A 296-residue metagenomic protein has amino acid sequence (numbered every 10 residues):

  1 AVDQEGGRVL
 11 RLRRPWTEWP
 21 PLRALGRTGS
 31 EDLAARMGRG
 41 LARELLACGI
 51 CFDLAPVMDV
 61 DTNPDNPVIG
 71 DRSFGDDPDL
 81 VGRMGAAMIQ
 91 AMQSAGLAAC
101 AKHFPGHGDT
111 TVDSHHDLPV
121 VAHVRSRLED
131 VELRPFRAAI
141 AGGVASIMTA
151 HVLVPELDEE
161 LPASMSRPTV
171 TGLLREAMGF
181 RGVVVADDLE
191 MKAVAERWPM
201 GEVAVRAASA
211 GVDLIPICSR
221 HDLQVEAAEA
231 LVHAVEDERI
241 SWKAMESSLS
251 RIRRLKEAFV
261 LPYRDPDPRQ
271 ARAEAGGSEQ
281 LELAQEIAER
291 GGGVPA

Functional and structural regions predicted by a protein language model:
A1-M84, H103, G108-A122, A150-S166 (+1 more regions): Enzymes and membrane/adaptor proteins characterized by extended Gly/Ser/Thr/Asp/Glu-rich, aromatic-dotted
I50-C51, Q93-A98, A141-A145, M178-V183 (+2 more regions): Short, well-ordered coil/turn segments that N-cap beta-strands
G75-A98, A163-V185, V235: Alpha-helix-loop-beta-strand connector modules within alpha/beta enzyme cores
L80-P105, T111-S114, V124-S146: Phosphate/pyrophosphate-binding betaalpha-module
S126-I140, A163-V170, L174, V194-P199: A general structural motif
A139-E159, G182: Oxyanion-binding "anion nests"
R167, E176-A177, A195-A296: Preference for extracellular/luminal or secreted protein segments
